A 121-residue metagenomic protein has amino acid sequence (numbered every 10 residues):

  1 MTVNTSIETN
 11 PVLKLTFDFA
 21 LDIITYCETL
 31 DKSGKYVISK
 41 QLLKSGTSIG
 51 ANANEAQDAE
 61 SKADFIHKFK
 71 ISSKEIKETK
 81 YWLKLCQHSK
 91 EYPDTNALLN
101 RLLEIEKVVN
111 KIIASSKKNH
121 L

Functional and structural regions predicted by a protein language model:
M1-A51, E55-L121: Short, C-terminally biased terminal segments at protein or domain edges
